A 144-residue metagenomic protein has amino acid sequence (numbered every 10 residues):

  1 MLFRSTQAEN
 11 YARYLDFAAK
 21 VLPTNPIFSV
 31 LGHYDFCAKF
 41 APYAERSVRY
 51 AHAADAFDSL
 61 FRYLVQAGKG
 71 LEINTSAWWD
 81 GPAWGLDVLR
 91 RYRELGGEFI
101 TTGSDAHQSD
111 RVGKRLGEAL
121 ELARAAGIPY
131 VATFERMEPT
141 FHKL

Functional and structural regions predicted by a protein language model:
M1-L2: Short, small-residue-biased leader/transition segments that mark boundaries at the very start of proteins
T6-Y14, H52-A56: Soluble or luminal CAZymes and related metallo-dependent hydrolases
A12-F28, S59-R62, V88-R91: Short amphipathic alpha-helices and their capping/turn segments at secondary-structure boundaries
K20, K39-P42, E98: A generic structural signal for solvent-exposed, polar alpha-helical segments
S29-V30, Y130: Residue-level recognition of the N-termini of beta-strands and the immediately preceding loop/turn
V30-G32, A77-W78: Aromatic-lined carbohydrate-recognition surfaces of secreted/lumenal glycan-active proteins
G32-K39: Active-site rim beta-loop-alpha module in soluble metabolic enzymes
A44-L144: Charged catalytic cores and adjacent phosphate/nucleic-acid-binding surfaces used for phosphate/nucleic-acid chemistry
